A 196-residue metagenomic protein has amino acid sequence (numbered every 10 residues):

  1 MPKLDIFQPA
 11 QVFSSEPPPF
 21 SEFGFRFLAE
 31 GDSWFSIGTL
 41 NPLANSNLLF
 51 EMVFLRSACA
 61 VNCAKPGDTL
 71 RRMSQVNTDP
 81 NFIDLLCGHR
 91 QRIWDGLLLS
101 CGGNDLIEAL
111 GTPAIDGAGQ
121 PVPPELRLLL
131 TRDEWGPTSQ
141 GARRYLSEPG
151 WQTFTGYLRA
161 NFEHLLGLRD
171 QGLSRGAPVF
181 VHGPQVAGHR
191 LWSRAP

Functional and structural regions predicted by a protein language model:
M1-D68, G88-H89: Serine-esterase "nucleophile elbow" of acetyl-processing enzymes
E30-G31, C63-K65, V76, S100 (+1 more regions): Short His-Asn-centered micro-motif
S33-S36, K65-L70, G103-I107, V186-H189: Solvent-exposed loop/turn segments at secondary-structure junctions within structured extracellular/periplasmic domains
L40-P42, Q75, L110-P113: Short coil/turn segments at secondary-structure boundaries
N62, R71-Q75, F154: Short secondary-structure transition/capping motifs
L70-C87: Charged, often glycine-rich, active-site loop that binds/positions anionic groups
L86-P196: Alpha-helical cap/lid subdomain in secreted, periplasmic, or secretory-pathway luminal O-acyl-processing enzymes
